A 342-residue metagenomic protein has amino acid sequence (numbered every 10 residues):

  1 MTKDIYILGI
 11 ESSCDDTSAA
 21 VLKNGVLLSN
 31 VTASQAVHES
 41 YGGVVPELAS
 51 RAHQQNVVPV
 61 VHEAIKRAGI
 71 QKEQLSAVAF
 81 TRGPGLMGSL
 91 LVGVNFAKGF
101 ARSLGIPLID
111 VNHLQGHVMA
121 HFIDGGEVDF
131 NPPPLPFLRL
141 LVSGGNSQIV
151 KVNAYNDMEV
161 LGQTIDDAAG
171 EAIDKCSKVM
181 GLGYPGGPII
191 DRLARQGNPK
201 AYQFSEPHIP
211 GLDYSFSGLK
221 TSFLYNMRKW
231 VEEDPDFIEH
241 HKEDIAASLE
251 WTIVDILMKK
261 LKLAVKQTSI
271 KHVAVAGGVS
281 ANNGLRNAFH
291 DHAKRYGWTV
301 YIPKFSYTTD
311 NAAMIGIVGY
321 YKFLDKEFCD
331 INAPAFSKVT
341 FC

Functional and structural regions predicted by a protein language model:
M1-K3, V111-F137, V318: Conserved phosphate-binding catalytic cores of ATP/NTP-utilizing and phosphoryl-transfer enzymes
D4-P84, H113: N-terminal beta-alpha supersecondary unit
T17-L22, R139, S147-K151: Short beta-strand scaffold segments in enzyme catalytic cores
F80-G105, I123-D124, N283-H292: Short Gly/Thr/Asp-enriched flexible loops that form oxyanion-binding sites at enzyme active sites
D110-V111, E243, V273, H290-I315: Conserved phosphate-binding/catalytic loops in two-lobed NTP-binding clefts
Q115, N153-N198, T221, Y225-K229: Glycine-rich phosphate-binding loop plus the immediately following alpha-helix
H117-M119, P303-C342: Glycine-rich phosphate-binding/hydrolytic loop that grips phosphoryl groups
R192-V273, N282-Y296, F323-K326: A contiguous, well-structured pocket-lining segment that forms one wall/lid of small-molecule binding clefts in soluble
